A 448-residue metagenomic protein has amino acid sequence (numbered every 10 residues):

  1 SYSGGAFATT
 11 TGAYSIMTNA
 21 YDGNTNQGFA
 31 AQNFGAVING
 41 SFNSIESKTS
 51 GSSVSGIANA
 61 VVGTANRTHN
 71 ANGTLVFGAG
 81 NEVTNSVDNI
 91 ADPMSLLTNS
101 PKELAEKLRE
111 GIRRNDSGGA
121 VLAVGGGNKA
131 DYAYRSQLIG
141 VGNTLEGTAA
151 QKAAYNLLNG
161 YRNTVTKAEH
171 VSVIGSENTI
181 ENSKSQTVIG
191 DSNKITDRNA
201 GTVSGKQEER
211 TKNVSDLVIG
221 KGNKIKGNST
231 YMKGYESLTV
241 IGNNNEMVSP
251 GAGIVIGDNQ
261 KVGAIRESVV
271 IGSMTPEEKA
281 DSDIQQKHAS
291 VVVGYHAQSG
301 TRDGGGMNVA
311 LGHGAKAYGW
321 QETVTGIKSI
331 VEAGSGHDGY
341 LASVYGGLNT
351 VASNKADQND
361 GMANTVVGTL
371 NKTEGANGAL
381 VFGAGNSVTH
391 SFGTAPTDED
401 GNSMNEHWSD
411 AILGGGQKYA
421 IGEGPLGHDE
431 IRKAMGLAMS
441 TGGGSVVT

Functional and structural regions predicted by a protein language model:
S1-T448: Glycine- and small/polar-enriched repetitive beta-structure motifs of secreted/surface proteins
